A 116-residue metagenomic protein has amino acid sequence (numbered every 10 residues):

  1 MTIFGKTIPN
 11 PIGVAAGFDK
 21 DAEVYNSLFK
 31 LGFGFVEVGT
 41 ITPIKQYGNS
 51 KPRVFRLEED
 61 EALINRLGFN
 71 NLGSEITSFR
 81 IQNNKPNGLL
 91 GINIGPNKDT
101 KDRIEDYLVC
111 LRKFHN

Functional and structural regions predicted by a protein language model:
M1-V14, I76-P86: N-terminal amphipathic alpha-helix/helix-capping segment at the start of soluble metabolic enzymes
I8, G13, V24-I44: Active-site cofactor/substrate anionic-group-binding motifs, chiefly glycine- and Lys/Arg-rich phosphate-binding loops
I12-A16, G34-V38, N65, T77 (+1 more regions): Hydrophobic faces of well-ordered beta-strands that scaffold small-molecule active sites in alpha/beta enzyme cores
G17-D19, I41, G95-D99: Active-site beta-loop-alpha junctions enriched in small/polar residues
D19-L28, I76: Short alpha-helical segments and helix-capping/turn motifs at coil-helix boundaries
F29-K30, R80-N87, R112-N116: Acidic (Asp/Glu)-rich catalytic clusters
G39-L89: A gly/proline- and charged-residue-enriched helix-loop-helix capping module
K101-N116: Alpha/beta enzyme core
